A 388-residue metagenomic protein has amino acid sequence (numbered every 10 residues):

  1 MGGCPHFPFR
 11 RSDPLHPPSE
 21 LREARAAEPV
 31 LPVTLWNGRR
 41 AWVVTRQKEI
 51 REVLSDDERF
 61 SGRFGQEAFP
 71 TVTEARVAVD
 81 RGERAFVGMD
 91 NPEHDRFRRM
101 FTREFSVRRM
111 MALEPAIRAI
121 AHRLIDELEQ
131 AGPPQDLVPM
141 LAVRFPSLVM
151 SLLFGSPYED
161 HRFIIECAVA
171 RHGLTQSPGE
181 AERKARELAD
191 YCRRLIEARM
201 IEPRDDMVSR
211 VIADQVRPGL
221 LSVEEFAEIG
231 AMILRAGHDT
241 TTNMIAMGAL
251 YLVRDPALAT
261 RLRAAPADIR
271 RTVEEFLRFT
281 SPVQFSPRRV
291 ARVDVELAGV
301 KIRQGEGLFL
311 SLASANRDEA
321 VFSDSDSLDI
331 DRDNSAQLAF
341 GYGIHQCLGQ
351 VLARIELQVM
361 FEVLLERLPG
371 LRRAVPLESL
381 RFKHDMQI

Functional and structural regions predicted by a protein language model:
M1-I388: Cytochrome P450
